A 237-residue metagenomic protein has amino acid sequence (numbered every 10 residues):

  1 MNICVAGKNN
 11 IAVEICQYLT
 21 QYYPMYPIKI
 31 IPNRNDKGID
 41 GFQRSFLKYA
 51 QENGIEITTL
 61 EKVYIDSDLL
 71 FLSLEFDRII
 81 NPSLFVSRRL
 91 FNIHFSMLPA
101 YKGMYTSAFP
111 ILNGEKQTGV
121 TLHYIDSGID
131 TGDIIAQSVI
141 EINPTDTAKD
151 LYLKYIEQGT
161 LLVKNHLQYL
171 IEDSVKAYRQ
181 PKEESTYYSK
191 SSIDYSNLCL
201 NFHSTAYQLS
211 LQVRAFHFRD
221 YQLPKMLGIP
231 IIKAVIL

Functional and structural regions predicted by a protein language model:
M1-P224, V235-I236: One-carbon transfer enzymes
G228-I231, L237: Surface-exposed interaction regions that form or flank ligand-binding interfaces
